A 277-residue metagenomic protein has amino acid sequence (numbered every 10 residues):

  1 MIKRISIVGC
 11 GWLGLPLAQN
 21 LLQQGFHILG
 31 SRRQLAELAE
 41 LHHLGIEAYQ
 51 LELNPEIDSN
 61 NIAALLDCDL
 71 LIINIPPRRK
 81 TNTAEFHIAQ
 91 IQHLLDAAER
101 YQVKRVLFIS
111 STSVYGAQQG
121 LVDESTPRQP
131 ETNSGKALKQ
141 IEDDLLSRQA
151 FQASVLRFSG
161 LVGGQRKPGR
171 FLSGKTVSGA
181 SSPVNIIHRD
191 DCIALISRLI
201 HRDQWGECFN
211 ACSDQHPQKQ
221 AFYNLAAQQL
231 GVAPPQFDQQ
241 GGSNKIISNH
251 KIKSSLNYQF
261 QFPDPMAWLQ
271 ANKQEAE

Functional and structural regions predicted by a protein language model:
I5-G9: Conserved N-terminal Rossmann-fold NAD(P)-binding element of oxidoreductases
G14-L15: N-terminal Rossmann-fold NAD(P) dinucleotide-binding loop
L51-P55, P234, Q240-E277: C-terminal amphipathic/interface module of NAD(P)-dependent oxidoreductases and related NAD-binding regulators
L66-L107: NAD(P)-cofactor binding segment of oxidoreductase domains
H93-E131: Conserved Rossmann-fold NAD(P)-dependent oxidoreductase catalytic core, especially the SDR/UDP-sugar
Q140-G164: Conserved beta-loop-beta element that borders a ligand/cofactor-binding pocket
V155-F158, K167-F171, T176-I200: Substrate-positioning beta->alpha
I193-N249: Mid/C-terminal beta-alpha module of Rossmann-like enzyme folds, strongest in SDR-family dehydrogenases/epimerases
